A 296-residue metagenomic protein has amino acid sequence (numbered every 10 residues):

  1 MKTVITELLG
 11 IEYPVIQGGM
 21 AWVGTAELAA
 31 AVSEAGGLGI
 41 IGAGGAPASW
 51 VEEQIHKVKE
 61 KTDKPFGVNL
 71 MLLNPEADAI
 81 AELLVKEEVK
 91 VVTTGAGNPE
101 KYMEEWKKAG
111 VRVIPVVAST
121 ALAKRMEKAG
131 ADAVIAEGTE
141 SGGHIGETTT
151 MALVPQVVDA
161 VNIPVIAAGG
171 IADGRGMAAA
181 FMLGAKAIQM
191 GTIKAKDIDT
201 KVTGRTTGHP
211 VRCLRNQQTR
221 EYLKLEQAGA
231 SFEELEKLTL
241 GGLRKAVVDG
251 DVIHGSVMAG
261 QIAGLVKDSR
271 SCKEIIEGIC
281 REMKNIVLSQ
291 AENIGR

Functional and structural regions predicted by a protein language model:
M1-A160, P164: Active-site entrance/lid segments in N-terminal catalytic domains of soluble metabolic enzymes
M20, G170-I171: Active-site metal-binding loops of divalent metal-dependent hydrolases
A152-I166, A172-R296: Conserved active-site-proximal phosphate/metal-binding subdomains
